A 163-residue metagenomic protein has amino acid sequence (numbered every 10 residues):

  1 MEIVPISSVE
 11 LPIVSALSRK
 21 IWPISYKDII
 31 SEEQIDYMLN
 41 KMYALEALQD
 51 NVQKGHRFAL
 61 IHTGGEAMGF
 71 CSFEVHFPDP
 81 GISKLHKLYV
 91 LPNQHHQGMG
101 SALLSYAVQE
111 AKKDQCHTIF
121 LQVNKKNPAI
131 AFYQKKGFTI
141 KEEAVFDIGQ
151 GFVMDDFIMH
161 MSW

Functional and structural regions predicted by a protein language model:
M1-I3: Extreme N-terminal starter segment of soluble prokaryotic enzymes
P5-L11, S15-N93, L104-Y106, E110 (+3 more regions): Acetyl-CoA-dependent GNAT
F70, Q94, F132-Y133, F138: Conserved hydrophobic/aromatic "anchor" residues that stabilize well-ordered secondary structure elements
L91-N93, Q97, K125: Active-site acidic-Proline motif in GNAT/NAT acetyltransferases
Q97, D114-H117: Short coil/turn segments at alpha/beta junctions that flank glycine-rich nucleotide-binding fingerprints
S101: Residues forming the Rossmann-fold NAD(P)(H) cofactor-binding site
F120-N124, Q134, T139-F157: Conserved catalytic-core motifs of GNAT/GCN5-like acyltransferases
